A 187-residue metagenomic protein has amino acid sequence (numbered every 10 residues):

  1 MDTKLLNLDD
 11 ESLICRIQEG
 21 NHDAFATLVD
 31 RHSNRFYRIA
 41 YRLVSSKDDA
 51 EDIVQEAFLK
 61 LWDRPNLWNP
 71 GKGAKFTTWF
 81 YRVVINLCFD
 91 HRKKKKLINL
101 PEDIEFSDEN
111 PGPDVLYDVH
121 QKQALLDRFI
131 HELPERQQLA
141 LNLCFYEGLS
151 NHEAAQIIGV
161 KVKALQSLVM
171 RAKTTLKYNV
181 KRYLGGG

Functional and structural regions predicted by a protein language model:
M1-N7, R16, Q156-G159, K163 (+1 more regions): C-terminal edge and immediately downstream basic/flexible tail or linker adjoining helix-turn-helix-like DNA-binding
D2-K4, Q18-A26, Y37-E56, V162 (+1 more regions): Short, charged helix-capping/linker segments at alpha-helix termini
L6-N7, L97-Q123: Internal acidic/polar
Q18-E19, F58-G73, K95: Sigma70-family region 2
V29-K47, R64, I130, T175 (+1 more regions): Amphipathic, Lys/Arg- and hydrophobic-enriched alpha-helical face
R38, D52-L59, A74-N86: Structural recognition of an alpha-helix C-terminal capping motif at a helix-to-coil junction
L67, R82-P101: Arg/Lys-rich amphipathic alpha helix in sigma70-family domain 2
R128-L139, L143, E147-A164: Helix-turn-helix DNA-binding module
